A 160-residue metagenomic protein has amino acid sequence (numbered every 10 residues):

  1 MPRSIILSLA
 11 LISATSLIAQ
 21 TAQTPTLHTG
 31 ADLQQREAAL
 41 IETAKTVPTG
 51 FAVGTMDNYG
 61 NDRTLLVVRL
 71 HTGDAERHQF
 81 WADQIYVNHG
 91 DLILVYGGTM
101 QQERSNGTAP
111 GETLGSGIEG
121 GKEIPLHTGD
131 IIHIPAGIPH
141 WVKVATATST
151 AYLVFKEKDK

Functional and structural regions predicted by a protein language model:
M1-S4: Positively charged n-region of N-terminal signal peptides that target proteins for export
I6-S16: Bacterial N-terminal signal peptides
I18-F80: A short, N-terminal "cap"/entry segment at the start of jelly-roll beta-barrel domains of the cupin/DSBH fold
D74, Q102-R104, K160: A short local loop/turn or secondary-structure capping micro-motif enriched for an aromatic residue
E76, D83-Y86, E123-I124, I132: His/acidic/aromatic-lined binding-pocket segments of jelly-roll/cupin-type domains and related regulatory beta-sandwich
D91-L94: Short beta-strand segments in beta-sandwich/barrel cores
T99-A136: Short acidic-glycine-tyrosine-enriched beta hairpin
P125-D130, A136-K160: Ligand-binding loop in jelly-roll beta-barrel domains
